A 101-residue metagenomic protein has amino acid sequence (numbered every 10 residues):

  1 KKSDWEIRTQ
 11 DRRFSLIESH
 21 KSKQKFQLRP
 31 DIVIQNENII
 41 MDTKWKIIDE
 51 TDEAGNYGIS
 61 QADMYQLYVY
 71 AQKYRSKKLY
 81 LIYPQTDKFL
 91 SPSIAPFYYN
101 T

Functional and structural regions predicted by a protein language model:
K2-T101: Catalytic core segments in nucleotide and nucleic-acid processing enzymes
